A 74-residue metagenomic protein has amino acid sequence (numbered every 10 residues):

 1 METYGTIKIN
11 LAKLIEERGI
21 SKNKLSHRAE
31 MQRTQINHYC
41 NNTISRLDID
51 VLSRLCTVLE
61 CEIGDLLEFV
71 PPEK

Functional and structural regions predicted by a protein language model:
M1, H38, L67-K74: Short, charged recognition helix plus adjacent turn of helix-turn-helix-like nucleic-acid-binding domains
M1-S21: A short, Lys/Arg-rich alpha-helix, primarily the initiator
T6, E17, I44-L47, V58: Helix-turn-helix/winged-helix DNA-binding modules
I15, S26, C56: The alpha-helix within a helix-turn-helix
E16, E30, N41, P71: Residue-level detection of the helix-turn-helix DNA-binding "recognition helix"
I20-H38: Short alpha-helical DNA-recognition segment
Q35, Y39-S53: Amphipathic, hydrophobic secondary-structure cores in small proteins
D50-D65: DNA major-groove recognition helix of helix-turn-helix/homeodomain DNA-binding modules
